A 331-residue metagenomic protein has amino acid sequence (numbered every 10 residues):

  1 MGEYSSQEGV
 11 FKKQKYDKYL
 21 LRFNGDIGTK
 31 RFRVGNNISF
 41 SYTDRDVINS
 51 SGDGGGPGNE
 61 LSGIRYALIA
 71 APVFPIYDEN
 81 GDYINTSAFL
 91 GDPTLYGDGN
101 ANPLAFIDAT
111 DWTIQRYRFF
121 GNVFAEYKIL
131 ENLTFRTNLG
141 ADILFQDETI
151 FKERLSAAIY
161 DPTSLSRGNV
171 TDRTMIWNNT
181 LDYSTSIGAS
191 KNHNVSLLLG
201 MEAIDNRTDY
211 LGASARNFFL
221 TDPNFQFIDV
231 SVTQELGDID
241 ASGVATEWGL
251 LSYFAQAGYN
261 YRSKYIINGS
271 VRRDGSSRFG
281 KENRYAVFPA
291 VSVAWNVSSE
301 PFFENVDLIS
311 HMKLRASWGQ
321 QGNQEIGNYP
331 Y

Functional and structural regions predicted by a protein language model:
G2-S6, I267-S276: Transmembrane beta-strand segments that form the barrel wall of outer-membrane beta-barrel proteins
Y4, I27-R31, Y261: A generic beta-sheet turn/junction motif
V10-F11, N24-Y117, N138-L251, S299-Y331: Surface-exposed loop/interface segments of Gram-negative outer-membrane beta-barrel transport/assembly proteins
F11-K13, S277-E282: Solvent-exposed loop/turn segments connecting transmembrane beta-strands in outer-membrane beta-barrel proteins
Y16-R22, S252, F288: Transmembrane beta-barrel architecture of outer membranes
L21-F23, G121-V123, N179-L181, L197 (+3 more regions): Membrane-embedded beta-strands of outer-membrane beta-barrel proteins, especially the hydrophobic/small aromatic
G121-K128, L139-I143: Alpha-helical support elements that line or immediately flank enzyme active sites and cofactor-binding pockets
E282, F288-A290: Outer-membrane beta-barrel domain signature, especially the mid-to-C-terminal portions of large Gram-negative OMP
